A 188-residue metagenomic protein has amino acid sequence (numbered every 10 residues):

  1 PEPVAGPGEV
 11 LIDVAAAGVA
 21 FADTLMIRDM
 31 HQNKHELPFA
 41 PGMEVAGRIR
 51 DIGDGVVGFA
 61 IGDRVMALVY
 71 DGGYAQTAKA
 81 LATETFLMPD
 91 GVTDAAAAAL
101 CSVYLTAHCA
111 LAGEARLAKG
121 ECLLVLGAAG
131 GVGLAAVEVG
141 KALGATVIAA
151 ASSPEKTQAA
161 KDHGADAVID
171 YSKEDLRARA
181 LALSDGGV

Functional and structural regions predicted by a protein language model:
P1-V10, L117-A118, G130, S152 (+1 more regions): Short intrinsically disordered, low-complexity coil segments enriched in acidic
E2-V19, M30-G72: Glycine-rich beta-strand-centered segment in the early N-terminal region that forms part of a ligand/cofactor-binding
V14, G47-I52, F59-V65, A78 (+6 more regions): Hydrophobic packing within well-folded, soluble alpha/beta domains
A22-R28: Cytochrome P450 core scaffold surrounding the K-helix E-X-X-R motif and the conserved "meander" helix-loop region
L25, E36-P38, G58, R64-G127: NAD(P)H dinucleotide-binding glycine-rich loop of Rossmann-like/cofactor-binding domains, especially the beta1-alpha1
D54, D90, S152: Short, conserved catalytic or interaction motifs in soluble domains
A98-E174, R179: Mid-domain Rossmann-like dinucleotide-binding core that forms the NAD(H)/NADP(H) cofactor-binding site
A182-V188: A glycine-rich helix->loop->beta "capping" turn within Rossmann-like NAD(P)(H)-dependent oxidoreductase domains
